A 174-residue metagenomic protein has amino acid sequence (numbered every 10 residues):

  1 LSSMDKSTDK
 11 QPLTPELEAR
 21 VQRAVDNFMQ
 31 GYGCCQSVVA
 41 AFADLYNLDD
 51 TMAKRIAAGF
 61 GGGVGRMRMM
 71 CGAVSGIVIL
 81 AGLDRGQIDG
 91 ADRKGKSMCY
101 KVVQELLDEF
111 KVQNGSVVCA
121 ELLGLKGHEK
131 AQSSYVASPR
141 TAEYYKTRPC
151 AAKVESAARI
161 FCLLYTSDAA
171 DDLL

Functional and structural regions predicted by a protein language model:
L1-S3: Short, Lys/Arg-enriched N-terminal segments with co-localized hydrophobic residues within the first ~10-30 amino acids
D5-M29: Polybasic, low-complexity association/targeting segments
D9-T14, A41-G59, E129-S134: Acidic-glycine-rich active-site phosphate/pyrophosphate-binding loop
Q22-M29, F60-R68, A142-R148: A short glycine/serine-rich beta->alpha loop
C34, M52-I56, G65, M69 (+1 more regions): Hydrophobic alpha-helical transmembrane segments of integral membrane proteins, especially multi-pass transporters
C35, A40-D44, L80-A81, R93-S167: Amphipathic alpha-helical interface segments
M67-K101: Helix-adjacent hinge/juxtasegments
D168-L174: Single conserved hydrophobic/aromatic residue that forms the stacking wall/gate of nucleotide- or nucleobase-binding
